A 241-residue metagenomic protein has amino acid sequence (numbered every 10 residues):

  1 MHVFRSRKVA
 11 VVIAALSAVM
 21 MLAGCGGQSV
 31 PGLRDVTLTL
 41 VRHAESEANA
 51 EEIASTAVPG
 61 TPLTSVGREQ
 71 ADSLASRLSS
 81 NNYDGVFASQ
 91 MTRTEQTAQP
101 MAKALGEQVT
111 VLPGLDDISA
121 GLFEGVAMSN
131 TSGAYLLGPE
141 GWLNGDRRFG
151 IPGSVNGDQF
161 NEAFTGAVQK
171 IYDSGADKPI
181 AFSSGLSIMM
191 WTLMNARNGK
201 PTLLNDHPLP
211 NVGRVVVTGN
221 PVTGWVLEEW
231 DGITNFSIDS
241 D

Functional and structural regions predicted by a protein language model:
H2-I13: Bacterial N-terminal signal peptides that target proteins for export
M20-G24: C-terminal motif of bacterial Sec signal peptides marking the signal peptidase cleavage site
S29-V111, G157, N161: Active-site-proximal alpha-helix that buttresses catalytic centers in soluble enzyme cores
L38, D177-G185: Generic beta-sheet signal
A44, G185-L186, I233: Active-site metal-binding loops of divalent metal-dependent hydrolases
P62, K103-A163, W230-D231, D241: Phosphate-handling substructures
N82-G114, L136, T218-D241: Conserved histidine-centered catalytic loops in small-molecule metabolism enzymes
G199-V226: Domain-level recognition of soluble alpha/beta enzyme cores, biased toward histidine phosphatases/phosphomutases
